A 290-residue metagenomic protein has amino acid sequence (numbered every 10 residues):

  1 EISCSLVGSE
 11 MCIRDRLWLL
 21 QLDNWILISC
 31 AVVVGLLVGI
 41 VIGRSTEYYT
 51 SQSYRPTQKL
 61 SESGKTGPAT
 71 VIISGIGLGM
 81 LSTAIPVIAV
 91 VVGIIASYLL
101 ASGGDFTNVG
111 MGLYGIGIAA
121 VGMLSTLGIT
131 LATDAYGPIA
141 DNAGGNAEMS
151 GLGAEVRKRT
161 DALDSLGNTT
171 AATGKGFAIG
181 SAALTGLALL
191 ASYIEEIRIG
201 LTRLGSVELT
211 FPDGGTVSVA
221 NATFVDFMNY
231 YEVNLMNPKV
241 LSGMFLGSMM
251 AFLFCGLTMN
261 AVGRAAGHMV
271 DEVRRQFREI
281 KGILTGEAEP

Functional and structural regions predicted by a protein language model:
E1-G8, I13: Single conserved hydrophobic/aromatic residue that forms the stacking wall/gate of nucleotide- or nucleobase-binding
S5, Y48-M80, A143-T173, G200-S206 (+3 more regions): Non-transmembrane, extramembrane segments of multi-pass ion/lipid transporters
E10, R14-L20, V90-F106, A182-G205: Juxtamembrane "helix exit" motif at the C-terminal ends of alpha-helical transmembrane segments in multi-pass membrane
I26-I42, I118-T126, M244-M249: Alpha-helical transmembrane segments
I26-R44, G205, R264-D271, R275: Terminal amphipathic helices with adjacent charged low-complexity linkers/tails
S51-Q52, P56, M123-E148, G176-G186 (+1 more regions): Membrane-helix boundary/coupling elements in multi-pass transport proteins
I73, G77, L81-G93, K175-A183: Hydrophobic alpha-helical transmembrane segments of multipass membrane transporters and ion channels, focusing on
L187-L204, M236, F245-E272, F277-E287: Long, amphipathic alpha-helical stalk/connector segments used for oligomerization, subunit docking, or mechanical
